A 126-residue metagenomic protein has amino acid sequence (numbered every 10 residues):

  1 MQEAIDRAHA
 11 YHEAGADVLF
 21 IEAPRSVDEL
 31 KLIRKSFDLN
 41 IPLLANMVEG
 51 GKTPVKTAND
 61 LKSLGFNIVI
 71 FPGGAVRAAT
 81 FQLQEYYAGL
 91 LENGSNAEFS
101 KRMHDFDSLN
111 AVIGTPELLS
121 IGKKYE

Functional and structural regions predicted by a protein language model:
M1-G89, T115-E126: Alpha/beta enzyme core
E92-E126: Flexible C-terminal active-site loop/helix
